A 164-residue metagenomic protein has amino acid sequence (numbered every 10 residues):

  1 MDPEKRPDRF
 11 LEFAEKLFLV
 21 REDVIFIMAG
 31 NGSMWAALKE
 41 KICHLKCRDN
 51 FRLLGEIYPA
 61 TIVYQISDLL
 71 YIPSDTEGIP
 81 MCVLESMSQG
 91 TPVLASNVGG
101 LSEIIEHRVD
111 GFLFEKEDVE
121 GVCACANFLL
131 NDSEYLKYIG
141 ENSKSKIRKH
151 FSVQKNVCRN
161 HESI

Functional and structural regions predicted by a protein language model:
D2-K16, S33-K39, M81, E120: A conserved mid-protein helix/loop that constitutes part of the nucleotide-sugar donor-binding site
K39-G55: Nucleotide-activated donor-binding/catalytic signature segment of Leloir-type glycosyltransferases, i.e., the conserved
E56, D75: Aromatic "clamp/platform" in nucleotide-sugar-dependent glycosyltransferases that forms part of the donor/acceptor
Y64, L70-Y71, L94: A short hydrophobic beta-strand element within the catalytic core of glycosyltransferases that build diverse glycans
P80-V83, L101: Short glycine/serine-rich donor-binding loops of glycosyltransferases
P92-A95, I105: Short hydrophobic beta-strand element within catalytic cores of glycosyltransferases and related nucleotide-activated
H107-R108, F112-V119, F128-S133: Conserved acidic donor-binding segment of nucleotide-sugar-dependent glycosyltransferases
G121, F128, Y135-H150, N156-E162: A short, well-ordered alpha-helix in the C-terminal region of glycosyltransferases
